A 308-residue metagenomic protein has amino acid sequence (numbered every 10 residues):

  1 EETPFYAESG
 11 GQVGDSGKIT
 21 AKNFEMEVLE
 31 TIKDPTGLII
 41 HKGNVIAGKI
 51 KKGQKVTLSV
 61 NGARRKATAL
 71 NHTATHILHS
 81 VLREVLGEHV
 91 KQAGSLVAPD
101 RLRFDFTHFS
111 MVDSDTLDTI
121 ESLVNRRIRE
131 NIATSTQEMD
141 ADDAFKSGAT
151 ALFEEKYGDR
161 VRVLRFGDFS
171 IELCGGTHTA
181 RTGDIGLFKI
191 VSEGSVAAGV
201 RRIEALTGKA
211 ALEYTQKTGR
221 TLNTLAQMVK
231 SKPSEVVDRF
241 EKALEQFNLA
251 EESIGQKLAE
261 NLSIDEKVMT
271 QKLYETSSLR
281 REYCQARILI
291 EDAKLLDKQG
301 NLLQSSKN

Functional and structural regions predicted by a protein language model:
E1-Q271, E275-N308: A glycine- and charged-residue-rich anion-binding loop/surface
